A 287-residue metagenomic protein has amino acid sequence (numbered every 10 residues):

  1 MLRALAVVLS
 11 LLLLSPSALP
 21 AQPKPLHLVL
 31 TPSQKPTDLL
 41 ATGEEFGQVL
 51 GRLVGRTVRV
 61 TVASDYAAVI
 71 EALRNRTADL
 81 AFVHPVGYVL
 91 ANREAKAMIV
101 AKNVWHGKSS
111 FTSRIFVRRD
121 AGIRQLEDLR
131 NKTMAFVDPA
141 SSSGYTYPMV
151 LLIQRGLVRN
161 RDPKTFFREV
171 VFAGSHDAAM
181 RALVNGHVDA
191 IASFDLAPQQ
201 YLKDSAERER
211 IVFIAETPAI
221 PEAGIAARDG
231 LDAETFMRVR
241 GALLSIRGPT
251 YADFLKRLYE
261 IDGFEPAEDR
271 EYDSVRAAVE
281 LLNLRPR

Functional and structural regions predicted by a protein language model:
A4-P16: Bacterial N-terminal signal peptides
Q22-G122: Short, glycine-/small- and polar/acidic-enriched structural segments that line small-molecule recognition paths
P23, V29-G51, V86, T112-A179: Bilobed "Venus flytrap"/periplasmic-binding protein-like clamshell domains and structurally analogous long
L26-L30, Q34-E45, G51, I220-E222 (+1 more regions): An extracytoplasmic/periplasmic, membrane-proximal ligand-sensing/linker region
A67-A81, E94-A95, E127, V171-A192 (+1 more regions): Short helices/loops that flank or line small-molecule/ion binding pockets
F82-E94, P148-Q154, A182-E209: A ligand-binding cleft/hinge motif common to bilobed small-molecule-binding domains
A97-K108, R168-E169, Y201-A219: Short beta-strand->loop
S109-I115, I211, P221-A227: Small-molecule pocket liners
